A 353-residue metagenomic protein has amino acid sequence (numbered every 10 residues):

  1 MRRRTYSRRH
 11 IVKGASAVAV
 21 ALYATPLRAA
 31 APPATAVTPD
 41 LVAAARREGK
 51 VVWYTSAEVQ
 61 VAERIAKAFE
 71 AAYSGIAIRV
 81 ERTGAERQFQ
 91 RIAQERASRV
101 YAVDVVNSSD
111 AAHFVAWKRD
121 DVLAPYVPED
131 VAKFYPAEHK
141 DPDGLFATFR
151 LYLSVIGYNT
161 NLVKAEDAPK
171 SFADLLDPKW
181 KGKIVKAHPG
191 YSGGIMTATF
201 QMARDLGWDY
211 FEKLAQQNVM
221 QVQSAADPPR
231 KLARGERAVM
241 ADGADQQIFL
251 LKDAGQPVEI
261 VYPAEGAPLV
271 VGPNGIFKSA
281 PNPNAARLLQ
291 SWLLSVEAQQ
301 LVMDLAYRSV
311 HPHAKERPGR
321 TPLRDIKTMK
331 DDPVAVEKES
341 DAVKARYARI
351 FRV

Functional and structural regions predicted by a protein language model:
M1-P26: N-terminal secretory signal peptides
T35-R46, K50-G75, I156: Short, polar/charged alpha-helical segment
T55-A66, R79-R96, Y101-P229, A233-E236: Extracytoplasmic ligand-binding site segments that recognize negatively charged/polar headgroups
A112-A116, A238-P257: A ligand-binding cleft/hinge motif common to bilobed small-molecule-binding domains
L123-A132, G144-A147, A173, L250-P268 (+1 more regions): Short beta-strand->loop
L151-L153, E212-A215, Q221-V222, A254-A280 (+1 more regions): Periplasmic-binding protein-like
G157-L162, F200, V270-N282, L301-V302: A bilobed periplasmic-binding-protein/Venus flytrap-type ligand-binding module shared by bacterial periplasmic
W180-G190, L293-E316: Periplasmic-binding protein-like
